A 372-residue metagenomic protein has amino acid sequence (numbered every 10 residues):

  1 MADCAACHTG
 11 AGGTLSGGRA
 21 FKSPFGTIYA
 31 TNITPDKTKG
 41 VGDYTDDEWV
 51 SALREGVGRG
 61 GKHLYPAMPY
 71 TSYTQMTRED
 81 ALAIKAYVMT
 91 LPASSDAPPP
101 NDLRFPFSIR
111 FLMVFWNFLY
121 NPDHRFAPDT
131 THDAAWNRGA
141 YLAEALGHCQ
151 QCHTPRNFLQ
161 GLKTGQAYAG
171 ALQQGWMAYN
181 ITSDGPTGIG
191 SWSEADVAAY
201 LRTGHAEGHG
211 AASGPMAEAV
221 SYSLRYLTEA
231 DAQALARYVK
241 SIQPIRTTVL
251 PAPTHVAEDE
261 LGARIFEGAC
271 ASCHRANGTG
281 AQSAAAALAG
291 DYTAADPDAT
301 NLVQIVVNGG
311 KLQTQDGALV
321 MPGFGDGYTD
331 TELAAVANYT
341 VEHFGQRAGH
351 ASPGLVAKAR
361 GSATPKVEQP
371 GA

Functional and structural regions predicted by a protein language model:
M1-T9: Mature N-terminal segment immediately following signal peptide/propeptide cleavage in secreted/periplasmic
C4, C149, C270: Short cysteine-rich clusters marking metal-coordination/redox-active sites
G10-T27, R59-A140, E144-A145, T154-W176 (+4 more regions): Flexible coil segments in periplasmic/lumen-exposed cytochrome c-class electron-transfer proteins
I28-P35, W176-T182: Acidic/histidine-rich, surface-exposed loop or edge segments in extracytoplasmic proteins
K37-K39, S72, S183-T187, S221-L224 (+2 more regions): Short, recurring structural edge motifs at helix starts
V41-V57, G61, A83, G190-E194: Aromatic- and charge-enriched surface segment that lines or borders ligand/interaction sites
L201, H205, A289-E332: Extended, polar beta-sheet/loop recognition surfaces of beta-rich domains that mediate binding to diverse ligands
L261-T300, Q304: C-terminal structural cap/anchor segments
